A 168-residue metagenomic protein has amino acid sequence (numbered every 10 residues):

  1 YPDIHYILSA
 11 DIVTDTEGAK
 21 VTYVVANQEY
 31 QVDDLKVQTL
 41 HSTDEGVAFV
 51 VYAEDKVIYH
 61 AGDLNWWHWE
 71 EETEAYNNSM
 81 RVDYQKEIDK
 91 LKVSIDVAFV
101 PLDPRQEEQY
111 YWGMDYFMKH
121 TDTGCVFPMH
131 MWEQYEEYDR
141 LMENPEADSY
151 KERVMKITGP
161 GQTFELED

Functional and structural regions predicted by a protein language model:
Y1, H5-D11, Y59-G62, V97-P104 (+2 more regions): Active-site neighborhood of phospho(di)ester-bond hydrolases with catalytic His/Asp-centered motifs
Y1-D3, L91-V93, F117-D122: Short, conserved loop/helix-junction motifs that constitute active-site signature segments in enzyme catalytic cores
Y1-Y30: Active-site HxH/HxHxD metal-binding segment of metal-dependent hydrolases
T14, W67, Q134: Active-site loop signature of alpha/beta-hydrolase-fold enzymes
A19-E29, D33, T43, Y110-D168: Binuclear metal-ion centers of metallo-dependent hydrolases, dominated by the metallo-beta-lactamase
A19-S94, G159-D168: Core dinuclear metal-dependent hydrolase active-site scaffold
W66-H68, P104-E107: Short acidic, S/G/P-rich loop/turn micro-motifs used as interaction or catalytic elements
D83-I88, E107-Y116: A short, acidic, amphipathic alpha-helical segment used as a generic capping/interface helix at domain edges
